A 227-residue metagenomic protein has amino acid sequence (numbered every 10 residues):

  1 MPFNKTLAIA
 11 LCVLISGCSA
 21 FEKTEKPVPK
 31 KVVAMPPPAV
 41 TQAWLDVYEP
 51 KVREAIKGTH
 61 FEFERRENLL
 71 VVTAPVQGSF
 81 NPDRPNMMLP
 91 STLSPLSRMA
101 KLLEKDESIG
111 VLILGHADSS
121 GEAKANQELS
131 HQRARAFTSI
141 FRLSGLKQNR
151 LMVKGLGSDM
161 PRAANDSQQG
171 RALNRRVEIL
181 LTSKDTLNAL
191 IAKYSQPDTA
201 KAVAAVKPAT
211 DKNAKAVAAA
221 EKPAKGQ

Functional and structural regions predicted by a protein language model:
P2-L7, I15-L69, N86, L187 (+1 more regions): N-terminal targeting leaders that direct proteins to extracytoplasmic destinations
S16, K101, T138-S139: Core alpha-helical elements of the protein kinase catalytic domain, predominantly the helix directly N-terminal
A39-D46, P82, N86-S94, S120-Q132: Soluble non-cytosolic domains of exported or imported proteins
E49-H60, E64-R65, D83-L114, T186: Periplasmic peptidoglycan-binding/anchoring modules of Gram-negative envelope and division proteins
K57-T59, R66-L70, A74-V76, E107-I109 (+2 more regions): Envelope-exposed proteins and targeting segments
V76-N81, L114-S119: A short small-residue
H116-I191, S195, V203-Q227: Periplasmic OmpA-like peptidoglycan-binding domain that tethers envelope proteins to the cell wall
